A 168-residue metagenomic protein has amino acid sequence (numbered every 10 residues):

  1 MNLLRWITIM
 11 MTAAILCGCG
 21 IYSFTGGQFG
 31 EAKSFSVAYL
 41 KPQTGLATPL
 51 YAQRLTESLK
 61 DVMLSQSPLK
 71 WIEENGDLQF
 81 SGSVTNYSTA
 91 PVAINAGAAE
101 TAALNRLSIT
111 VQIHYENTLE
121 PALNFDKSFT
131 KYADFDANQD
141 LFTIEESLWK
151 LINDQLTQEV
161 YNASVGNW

Functional and structural regions predicted by a protein language model:
M1-I7: Short, Lys/Arg-enriched, disordered terminal segments
N2, C17-L64, I72, L119 (+1 more regions): A structural "domain/chain start" motif
I7-G18: Bacterial N-terminal signal peptides
Y39-K41, F129-A133: Short, small-residue-rich loop/turn micro-motifs
L46-E57, A102, R106, F142-Q155: Soluble non-cytosolic domains of exported or imported proteins
S65-K70, D77, S81-N124, Y132-T143: Surface-exposed short loop/turn segments
N117-L119, Y132-W168: C-terminal/domain-edge helix-coil "capping" segments
